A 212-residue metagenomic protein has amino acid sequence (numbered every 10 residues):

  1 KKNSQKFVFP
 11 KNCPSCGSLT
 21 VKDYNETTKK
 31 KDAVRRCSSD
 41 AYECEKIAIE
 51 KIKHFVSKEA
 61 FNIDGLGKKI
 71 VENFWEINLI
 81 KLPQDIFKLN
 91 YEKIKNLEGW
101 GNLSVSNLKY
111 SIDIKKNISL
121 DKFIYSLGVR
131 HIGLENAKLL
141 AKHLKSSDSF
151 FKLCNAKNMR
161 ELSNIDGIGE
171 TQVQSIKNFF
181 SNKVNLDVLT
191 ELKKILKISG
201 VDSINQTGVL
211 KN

Functional and structural regions predicted by a protein language model:
K2-K211: Accessory alpha-helical DNA-binding modules that contact the DNA backbone or grooves
